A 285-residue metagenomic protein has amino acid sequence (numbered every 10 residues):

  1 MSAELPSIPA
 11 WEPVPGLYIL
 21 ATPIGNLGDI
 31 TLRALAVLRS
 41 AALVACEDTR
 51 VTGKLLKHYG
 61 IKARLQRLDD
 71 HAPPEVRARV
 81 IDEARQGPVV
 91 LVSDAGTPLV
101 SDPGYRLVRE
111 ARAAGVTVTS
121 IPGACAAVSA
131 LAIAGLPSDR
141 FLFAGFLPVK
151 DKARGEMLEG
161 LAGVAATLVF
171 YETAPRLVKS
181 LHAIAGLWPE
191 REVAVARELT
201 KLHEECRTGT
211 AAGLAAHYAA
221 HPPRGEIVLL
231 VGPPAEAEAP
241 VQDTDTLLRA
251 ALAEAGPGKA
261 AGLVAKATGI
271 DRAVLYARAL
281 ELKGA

Functional and structural regions predicted by a protein language model:
S2, P6, V14, P88 (+2 more regions): A contiguous loop/helix-start segment that scaffolds small-molecule binding in enzyme catalytic cores
S2-H71: Glycine-rich, flexible N-terminal cofactor/catalytic loop recognition
G16-L20, R85-S93, F141, A166-F170 (+1 more regions): Generic beta-sheet signal
L38-V44, G115-T119, T167-L168: Short active-site oxyanion
C46, S93, V118-G123, F170 (+1 more regions): General beta-strand structural signal in soluble alpha/beta enzymes
Q66-P74, L147-K150: Conserved helicase motor
D70-E83, P103: Short phosphate-binding loop-to-helix
R106-V164: Class I SAM-dependent methyltransferase SAM-binding "motif I" and its flanking Rossmann-like core
